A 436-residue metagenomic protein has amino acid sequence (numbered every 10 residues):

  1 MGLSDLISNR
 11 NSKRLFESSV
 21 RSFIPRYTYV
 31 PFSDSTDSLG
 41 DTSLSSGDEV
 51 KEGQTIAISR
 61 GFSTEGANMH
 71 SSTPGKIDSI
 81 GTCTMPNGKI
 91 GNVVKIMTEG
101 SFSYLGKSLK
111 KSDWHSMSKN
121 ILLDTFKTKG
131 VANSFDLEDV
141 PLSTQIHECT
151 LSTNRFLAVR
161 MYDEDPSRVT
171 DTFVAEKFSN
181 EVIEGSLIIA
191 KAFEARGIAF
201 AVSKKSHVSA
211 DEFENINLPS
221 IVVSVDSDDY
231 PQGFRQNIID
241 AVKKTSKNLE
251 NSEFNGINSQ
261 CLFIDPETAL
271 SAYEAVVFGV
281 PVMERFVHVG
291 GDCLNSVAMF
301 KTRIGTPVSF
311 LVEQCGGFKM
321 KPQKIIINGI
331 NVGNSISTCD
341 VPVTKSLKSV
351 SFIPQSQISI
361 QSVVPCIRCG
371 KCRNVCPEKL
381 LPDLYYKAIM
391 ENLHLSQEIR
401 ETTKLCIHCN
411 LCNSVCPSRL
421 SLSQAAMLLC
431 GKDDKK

Functional and structural regions predicted by a protein language model:
M1-S43, I58: N-terminal, Lys/Arg-enriched amphipathic/low-complexity engagement segments that precede the first folded domain
D34-S38, V50-G53, F62-S79: Generic structural motif
L44-V50, T84, G290: Acidic, glycine-anchored pre-beta loop/turn
T84-L151, H207: Acidic low-complexity segments
E99-G130, D165-V169, E401-K436: Flanking helices and flexible, charged tails adjoining ferredoxin-like Fe-S electron-transfer domains in multi-subunit
D136, L151-S152, A195-V308, C315-F318: Hydrophobic alpha-helical positions that pack around
L157-D171, C293: Gly-rich Lys/Arg/Thr-decorated short loops/hinges at beta-loop-alpha junctions or inter-strand turns that position
K348-V363, R373-K436: Ferredoxin-type iron-sulfur electron-transfer modules in oxidoreductases and energy-metabolism complexes
